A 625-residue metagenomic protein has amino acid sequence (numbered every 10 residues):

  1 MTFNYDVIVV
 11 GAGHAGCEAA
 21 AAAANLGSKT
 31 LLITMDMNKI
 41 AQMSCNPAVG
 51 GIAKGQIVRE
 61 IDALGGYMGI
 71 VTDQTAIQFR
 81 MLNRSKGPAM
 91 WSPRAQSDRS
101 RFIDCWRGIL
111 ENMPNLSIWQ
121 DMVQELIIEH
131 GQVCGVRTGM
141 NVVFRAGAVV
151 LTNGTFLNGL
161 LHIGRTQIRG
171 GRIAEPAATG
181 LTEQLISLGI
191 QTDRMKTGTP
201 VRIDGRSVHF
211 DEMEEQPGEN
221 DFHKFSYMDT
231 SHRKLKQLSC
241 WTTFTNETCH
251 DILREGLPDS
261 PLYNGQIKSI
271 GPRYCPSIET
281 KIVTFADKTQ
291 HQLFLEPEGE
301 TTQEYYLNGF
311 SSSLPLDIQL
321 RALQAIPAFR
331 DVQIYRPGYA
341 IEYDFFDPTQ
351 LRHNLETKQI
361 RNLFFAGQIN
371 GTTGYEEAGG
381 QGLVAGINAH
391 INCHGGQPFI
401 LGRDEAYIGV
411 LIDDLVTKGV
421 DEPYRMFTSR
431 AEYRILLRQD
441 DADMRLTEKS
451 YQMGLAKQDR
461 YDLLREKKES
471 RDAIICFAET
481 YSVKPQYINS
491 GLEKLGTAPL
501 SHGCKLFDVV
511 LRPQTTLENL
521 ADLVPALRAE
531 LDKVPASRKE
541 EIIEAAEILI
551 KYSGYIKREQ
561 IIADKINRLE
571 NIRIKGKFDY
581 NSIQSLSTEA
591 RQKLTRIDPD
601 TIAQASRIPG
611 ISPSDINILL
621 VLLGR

Functional and structural regions predicted by a protein language model:
T2-A15: Beta1/beta-strand and adjacent pyrophosphate-binding region of the FAD-binding site in flavoprotein oxidoreductases
F3-Y5, G139-A148: Core beta-strand elements of the Rossmann-like FAD/NAD(P) dinucleotide-binding domain in flavoenzyme oxidoreductases
A21-E125, M140, A148, T152-R172 (+4 more regions): Conserved N-terminal/central alpha/beta ligand/cofactor-binding core
D36-N38, K54, T182-L320, T417-G503 (+1 more regions): An anion/pyrophosphate-binding glycine-rich loop and adjacent beta-alpha core in soluble alpha-beta enzymes
I127-V143: Conserved beta-strand-loop-beta-strand element in the redox core of flavoprotein oxidoreductases
Y306-T372, I400-D413, K539-K593, D598: A glycine-rich dinucleotide-binding beta-alpha-beta segment and adjacent secondary-structure elements that constitute
A378-F399: Internal hydrophobic alpha-helix adjacent to the cofactor/substrate pocket in enzyme cavities
R430, L436, T447-N617, V621-G624: Extended, charge-enriched "interface" segments that sit outside catalytic cores
